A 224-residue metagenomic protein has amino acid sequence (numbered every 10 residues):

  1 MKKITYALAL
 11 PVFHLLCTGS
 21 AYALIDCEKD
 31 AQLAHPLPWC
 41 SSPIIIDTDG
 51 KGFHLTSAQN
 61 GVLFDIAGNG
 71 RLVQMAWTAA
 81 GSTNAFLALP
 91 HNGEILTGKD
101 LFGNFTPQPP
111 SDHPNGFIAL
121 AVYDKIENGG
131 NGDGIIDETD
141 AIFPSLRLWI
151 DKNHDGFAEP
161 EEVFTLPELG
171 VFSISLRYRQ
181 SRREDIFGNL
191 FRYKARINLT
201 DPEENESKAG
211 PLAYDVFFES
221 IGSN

Functional and structural regions predicted by a protein language model:
M1-A9: Bacterial N-terminal signal peptides that target proteins for export
A9-T18: Bacterial N-terminal signal peptides
G19-A23: Sec/Tat signal peptide C-region and signal peptidase I cleavage site
L24-N224: Calcium-binding acidic motifs and repeat modules
